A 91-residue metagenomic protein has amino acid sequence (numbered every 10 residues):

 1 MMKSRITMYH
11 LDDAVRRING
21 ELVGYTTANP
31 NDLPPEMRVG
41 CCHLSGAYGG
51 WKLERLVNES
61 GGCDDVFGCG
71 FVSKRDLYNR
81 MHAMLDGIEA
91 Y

Functional and structural regions predicted by a protein language model:
M1-G40, V57-N79, G87-Y91: Negatively charged, low-complexity tracts enriched in Asp/Glu with abundant Ser/Thr
C41-S45: Short, surface-exposed charged micro-motifs
G49-K52: Hydrophobic residues embedded in beta-strands of well-ordered beta-sheets
